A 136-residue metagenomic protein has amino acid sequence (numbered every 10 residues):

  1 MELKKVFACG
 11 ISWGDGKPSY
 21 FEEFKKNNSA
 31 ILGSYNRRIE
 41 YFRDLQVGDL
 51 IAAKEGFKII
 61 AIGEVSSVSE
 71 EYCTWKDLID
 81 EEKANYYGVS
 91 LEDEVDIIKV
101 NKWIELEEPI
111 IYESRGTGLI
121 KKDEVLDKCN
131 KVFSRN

Functional and structural regions predicted by a protein language model:
M1-D15, S34, T74-N136: Contiguous surface segments at macromolecular interaction interfaces
G10-K26: Short, compositionally biased leader-like segments
N27-N36: Short, structured beta-strand/loop micro-motifs enriched in basic residues and often containing a Trp
I39, D44-Q46: Short, well-ordered loop/turn sites that connect or cap secondary structure elements
I60-S69: Short beta-strand-centered aromatic/proline hotspots
